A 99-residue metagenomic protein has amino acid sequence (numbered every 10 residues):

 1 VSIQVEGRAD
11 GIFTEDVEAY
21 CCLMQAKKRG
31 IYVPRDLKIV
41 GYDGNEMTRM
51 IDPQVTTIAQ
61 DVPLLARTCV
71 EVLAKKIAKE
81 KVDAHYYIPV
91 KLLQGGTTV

Functional and structural regions predicted by a protein language model:
S2-V99: Flexible loop/turn connectors
